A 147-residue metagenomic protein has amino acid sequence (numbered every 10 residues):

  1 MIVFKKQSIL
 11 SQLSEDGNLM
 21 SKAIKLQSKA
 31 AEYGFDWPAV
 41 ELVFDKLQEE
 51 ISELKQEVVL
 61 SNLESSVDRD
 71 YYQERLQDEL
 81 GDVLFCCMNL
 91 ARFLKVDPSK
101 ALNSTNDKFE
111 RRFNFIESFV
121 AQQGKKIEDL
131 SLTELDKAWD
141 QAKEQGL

Functional and structural regions predicted by a protein language model:
M1-L80, F85-L147: Flexible "arm" and connector segments at domain edges
